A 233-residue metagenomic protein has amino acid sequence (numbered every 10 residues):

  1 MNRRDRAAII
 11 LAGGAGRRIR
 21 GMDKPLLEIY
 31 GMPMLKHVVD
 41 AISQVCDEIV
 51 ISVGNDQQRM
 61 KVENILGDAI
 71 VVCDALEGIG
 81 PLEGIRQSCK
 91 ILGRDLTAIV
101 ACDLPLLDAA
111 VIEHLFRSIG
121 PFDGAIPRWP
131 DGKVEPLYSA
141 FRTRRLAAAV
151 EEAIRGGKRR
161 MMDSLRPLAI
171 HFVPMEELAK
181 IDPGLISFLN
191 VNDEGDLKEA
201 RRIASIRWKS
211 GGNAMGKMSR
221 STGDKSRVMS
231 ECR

Functional and structural regions predicted by a protein language model:
M1-A7, E194-R233: SAM-dependent methyltransferases
N2-K158, D163-L185, R202-W208: Nucleotide and nucleotide-moiety/phosphate-recognizing core
